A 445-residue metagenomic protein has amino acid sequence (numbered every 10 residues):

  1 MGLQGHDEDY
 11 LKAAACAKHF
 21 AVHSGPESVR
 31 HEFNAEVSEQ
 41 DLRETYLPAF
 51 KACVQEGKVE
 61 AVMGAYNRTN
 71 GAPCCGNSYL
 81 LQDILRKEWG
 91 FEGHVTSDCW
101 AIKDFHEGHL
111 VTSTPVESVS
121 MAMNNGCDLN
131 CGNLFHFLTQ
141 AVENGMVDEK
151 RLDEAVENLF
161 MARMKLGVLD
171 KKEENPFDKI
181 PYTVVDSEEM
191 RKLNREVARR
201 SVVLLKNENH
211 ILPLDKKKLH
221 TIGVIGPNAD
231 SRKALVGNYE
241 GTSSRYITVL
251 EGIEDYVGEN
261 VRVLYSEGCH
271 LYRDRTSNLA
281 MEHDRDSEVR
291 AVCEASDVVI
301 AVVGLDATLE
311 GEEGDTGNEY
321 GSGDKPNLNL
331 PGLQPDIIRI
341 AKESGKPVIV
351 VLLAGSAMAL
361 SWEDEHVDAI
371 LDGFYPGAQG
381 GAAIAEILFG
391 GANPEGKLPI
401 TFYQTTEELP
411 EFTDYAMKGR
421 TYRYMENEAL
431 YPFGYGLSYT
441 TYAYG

Functional and structural regions predicted by a protein language model:
M1-G445: Glycoside hydrolase catalytic-domain context in secreted enzymes
